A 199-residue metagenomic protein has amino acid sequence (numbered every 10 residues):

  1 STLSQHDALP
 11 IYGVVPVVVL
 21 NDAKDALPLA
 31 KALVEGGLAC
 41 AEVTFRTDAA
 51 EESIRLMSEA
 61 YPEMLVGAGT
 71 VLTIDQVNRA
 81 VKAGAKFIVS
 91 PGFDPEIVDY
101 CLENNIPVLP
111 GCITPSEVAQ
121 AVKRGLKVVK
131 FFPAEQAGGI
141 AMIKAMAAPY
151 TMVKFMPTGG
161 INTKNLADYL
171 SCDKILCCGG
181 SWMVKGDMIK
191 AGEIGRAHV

Functional and structural regions predicted by a protein language model:
T2-L3, D7-L9: Short, small-residue-biased leader/transition segments that mark boundaries at the very start of proteins
V14-V18, A41-V43, V66-G69, I88-V89 (+4 more regions): Hydrophobic faces of well-ordered beta-strands that scaffold small-molecule active sites in alpha/beta enzyme cores
P16, L33, A80, V129 (+1 more regions): Conserved, mostly hydrophobic/aromatic
L29, T73-A83, S116-R124, A141 (+2 more regions): Catalytic cores of alpha/beta
V34, L38-Y61, W182-I189: Glycine-rich, proline-tolerant flexible connector loops at the mouths of alpha/beta enzymes
L38-V43, V81-K86, N104, T114 (+3 more regions): Glycine/Thr-rich beta-alpha phosphate-binding loop at enzyme active sites
T47-I74, F93-T114, M142-P157, R196-H198: Alpha-helix-loop-beta-strand connector modules within alpha/beta enzyme cores
F87, P91-I97, K130-I140, K174-R196: Glycine-rich phosphate-binding active-site loops on the catalytic face of alpha/beta enzymes
